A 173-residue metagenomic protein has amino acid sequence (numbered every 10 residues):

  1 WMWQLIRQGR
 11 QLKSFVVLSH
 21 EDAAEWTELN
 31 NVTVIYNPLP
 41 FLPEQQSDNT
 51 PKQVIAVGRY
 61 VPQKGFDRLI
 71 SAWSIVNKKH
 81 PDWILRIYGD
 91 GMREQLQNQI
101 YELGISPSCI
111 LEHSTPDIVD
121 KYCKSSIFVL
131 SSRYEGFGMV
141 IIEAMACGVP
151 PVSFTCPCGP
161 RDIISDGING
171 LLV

Functional and structural regions predicted by a protein language model:
W1-S14: Membrane-proximal helix-turn-helix segments that form the acceptor-binding/catalytic region of lipid-linked
E21, P38: Carbohydrate-associated surface elements
S47-K64, I70-W73, R86: Conserved donor-binding/catalytic core segment of Leloir-type glycosyltransferases
V57, I84-L96: Glycosyltransferase donor-sugar binding loop
S114, R133: Aromatic "clamp/platform" in nucleotide-sugar-dependent glycosyltransferases that forms part of the donor/acceptor
G138-I141, P160: Short glycine/serine-rich donor-binding loops of glycosyltransferases
P150-F154: Short hydrophobic beta-strand element within catalytic cores of glycosyltransferases and related nucleotide-activated
S165-G167, L171-V173: Conserved acidic donor-binding segment of nucleotide-sugar-dependent glycosyltransferases
